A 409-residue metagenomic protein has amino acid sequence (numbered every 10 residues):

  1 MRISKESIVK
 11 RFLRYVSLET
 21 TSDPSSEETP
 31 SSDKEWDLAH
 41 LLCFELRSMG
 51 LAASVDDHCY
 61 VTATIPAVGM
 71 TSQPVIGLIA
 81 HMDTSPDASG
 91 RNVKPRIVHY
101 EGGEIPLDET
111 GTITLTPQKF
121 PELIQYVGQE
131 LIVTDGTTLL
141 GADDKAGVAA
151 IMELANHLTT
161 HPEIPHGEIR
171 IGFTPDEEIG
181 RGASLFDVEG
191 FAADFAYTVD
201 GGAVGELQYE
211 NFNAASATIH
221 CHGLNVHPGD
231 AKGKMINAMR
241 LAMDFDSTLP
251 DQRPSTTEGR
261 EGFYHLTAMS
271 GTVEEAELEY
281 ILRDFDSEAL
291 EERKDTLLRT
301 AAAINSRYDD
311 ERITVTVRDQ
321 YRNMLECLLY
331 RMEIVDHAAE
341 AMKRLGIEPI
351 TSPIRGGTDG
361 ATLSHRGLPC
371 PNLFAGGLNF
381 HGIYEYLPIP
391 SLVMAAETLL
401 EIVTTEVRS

Functional and structural regions predicted by a protein language model:
K5-D33, V133, N225, Y321 (+1 more regions): N-terminal capping segment at the start of a domain
I8, D37, I236-R253, E288-T300 (+4 more regions): His/Asp/Glu-rich mid-to-C-terminal helical/loop segments that flank catalytic regions of hydrolases
P24, D56, E163-E168, D251-H265 (+3 more regions): Flexible, glycine/charged-enriched surface loops at secondary-structure junctions
E27-Q73, G77-D83: A non-catalytic alpha/beta surface segment that caps or lines the substrate-entry region of metallo-dependent hydrolase
T71-E168, F173, A193: Active-site metal-coordination/substrate-binding segment of hydrolases, especially metallo-dependent peptidases
L123, Q129-A142, D176-N305, E311-I313 (+1 more regions): Midchain, well-structured core segments that form catalytic/ion-binding scaffolds
V133-G141, E348-S352, G382-I383: Short pre-catalytic strand/loop immediately N-terminal to key active-site residues, enriched for Gly-Thr
R240-T256, F263-H265, R312, R322-F374: Active-site-adjacent substrate-binding region of metalloamidase/peptidase-like peptide-processing proteins
